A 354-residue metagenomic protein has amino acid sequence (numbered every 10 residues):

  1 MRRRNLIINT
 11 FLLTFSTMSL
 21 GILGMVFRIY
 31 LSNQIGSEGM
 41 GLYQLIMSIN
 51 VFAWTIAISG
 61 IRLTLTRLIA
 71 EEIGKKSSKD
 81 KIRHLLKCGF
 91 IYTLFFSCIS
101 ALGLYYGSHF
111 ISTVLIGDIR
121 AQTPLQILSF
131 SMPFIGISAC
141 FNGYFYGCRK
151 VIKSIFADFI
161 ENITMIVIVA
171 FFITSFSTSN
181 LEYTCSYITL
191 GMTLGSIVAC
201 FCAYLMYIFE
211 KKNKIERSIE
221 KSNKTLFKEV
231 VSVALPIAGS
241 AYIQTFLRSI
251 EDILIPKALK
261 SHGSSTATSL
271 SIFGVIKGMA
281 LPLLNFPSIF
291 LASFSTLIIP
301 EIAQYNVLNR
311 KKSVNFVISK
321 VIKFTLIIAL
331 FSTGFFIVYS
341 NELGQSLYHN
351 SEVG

Functional and structural regions predicted by a protein language model:
M1-L23, D80, H84, K221-Q244 (+2 more regions): N-terminal membrane topogenesis motif
T17, G21, S48-V51, M132 (+4 more regions): Residue-level recognition of pore/gate-forming positions within transmembrane alpha-helices of multi-pass
L31-F52, C185-S186, L226-V233, P256-N285 (+1 more regions): Interfacial/gating helices of multi-pass transporter permease domains
S59-G74, L284, S288-N309: Helix-loop junctions and terminal segments of transmembrane helices in multi-pass membrane transport/translocation
L63-H109, T123, N315-A329: Membrane-water interface segments that mark the loop-to-transmembrane alpha-helix transition
H109-I127, I337-G354: Interfacial segments at transmembrane-helix termini and the short loops linking adjacent helices
I135-A157: Membrane-interface junctions at transmembrane-helix termini in multi-pass inner-membrane proteins
A157-F171, S179-F209: Hydrophobic alpha-helical transmembrane segments
